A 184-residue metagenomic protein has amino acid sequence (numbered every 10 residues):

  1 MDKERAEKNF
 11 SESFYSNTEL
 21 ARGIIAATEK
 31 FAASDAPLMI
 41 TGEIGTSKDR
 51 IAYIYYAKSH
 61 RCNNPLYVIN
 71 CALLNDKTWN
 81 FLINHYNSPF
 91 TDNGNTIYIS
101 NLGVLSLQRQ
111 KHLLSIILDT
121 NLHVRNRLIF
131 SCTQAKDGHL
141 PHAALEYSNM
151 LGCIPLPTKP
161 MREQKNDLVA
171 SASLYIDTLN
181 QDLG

Functional and structural regions predicted by a protein language model:
D2-L140, P155-K165, V169, S173 (+1 more regions): AAA+ ATPase active-site-proximal loops
S59-H60, A144-G152: Short, conserved catalytic or adaptor-binding loops enriched in Gly and charged residues
